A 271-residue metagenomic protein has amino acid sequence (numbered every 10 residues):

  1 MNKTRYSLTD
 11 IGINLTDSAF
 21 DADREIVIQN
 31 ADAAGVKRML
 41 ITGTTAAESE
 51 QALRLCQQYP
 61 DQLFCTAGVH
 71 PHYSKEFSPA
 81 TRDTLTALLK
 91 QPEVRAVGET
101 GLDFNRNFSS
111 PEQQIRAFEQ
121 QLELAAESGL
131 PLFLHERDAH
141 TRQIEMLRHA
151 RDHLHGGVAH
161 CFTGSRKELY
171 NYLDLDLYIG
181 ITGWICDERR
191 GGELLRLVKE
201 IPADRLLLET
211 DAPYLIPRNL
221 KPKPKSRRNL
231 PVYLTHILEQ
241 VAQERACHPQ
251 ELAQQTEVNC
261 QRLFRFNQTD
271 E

Functional and structural regions predicted by a protein language model:
M1-E271: Mid-domain alpha/beta scaffold segments of enzyme catalytic cores
